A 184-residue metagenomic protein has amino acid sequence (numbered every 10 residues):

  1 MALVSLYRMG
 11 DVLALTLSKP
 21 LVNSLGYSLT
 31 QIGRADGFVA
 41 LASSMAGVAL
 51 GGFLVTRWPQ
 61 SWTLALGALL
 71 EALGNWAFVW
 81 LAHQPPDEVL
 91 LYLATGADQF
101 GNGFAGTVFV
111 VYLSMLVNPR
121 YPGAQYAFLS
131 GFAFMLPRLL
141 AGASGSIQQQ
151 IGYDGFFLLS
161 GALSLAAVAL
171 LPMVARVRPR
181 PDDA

Functional and structural regions predicted by a protein language model:
T16-G33: Short amphipathic helix-loop junctions that connect adjacent transmembrane helices in Major Facilitator Superfamily/SLC
A46-T63, Q148-Q149: Helix-to-loop junctions at the C-terminal end of transmembrane segments in multipass secondary transporters
L69-P86: C-terminal ends and interior cores of transmembrane alpha-helices in multi-pass membrane transporters/permeases
P86-V108: Hydrophobic core of transmembrane alpha-helices in multi-pass small-molecule transporters, especially MFS/SLC-type
F104-N118: Intracellular juxtamembrane helix-capping segments at the cytosolic ends of symmetry-related transmembrane helices
R120-Q149: A late C-terminal transmembrane helix in Major Facilitator Superfamily
A143-A166: A membrane-interface helix-boundary motif in multi-pass transporters
G161-A184: Multi-pass alpha-helical transporter architecture, strongest for 12-TM Major Facilitator/SLC carriers used
